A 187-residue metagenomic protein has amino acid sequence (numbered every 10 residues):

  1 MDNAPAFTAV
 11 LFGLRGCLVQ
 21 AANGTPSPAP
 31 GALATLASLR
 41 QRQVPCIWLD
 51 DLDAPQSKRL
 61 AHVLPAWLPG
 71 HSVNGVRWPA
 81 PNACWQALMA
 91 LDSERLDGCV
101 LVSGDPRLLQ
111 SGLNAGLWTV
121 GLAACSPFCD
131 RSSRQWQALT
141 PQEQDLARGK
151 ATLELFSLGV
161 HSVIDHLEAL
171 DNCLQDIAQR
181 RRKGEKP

Functional and structural regions predicted by a protein language model:
M1-V44, L49, A54, A61-V100 (+1 more regions): Asp-based, Mg2+/Mn2+-dependent phosphohydrolase catalytic module
